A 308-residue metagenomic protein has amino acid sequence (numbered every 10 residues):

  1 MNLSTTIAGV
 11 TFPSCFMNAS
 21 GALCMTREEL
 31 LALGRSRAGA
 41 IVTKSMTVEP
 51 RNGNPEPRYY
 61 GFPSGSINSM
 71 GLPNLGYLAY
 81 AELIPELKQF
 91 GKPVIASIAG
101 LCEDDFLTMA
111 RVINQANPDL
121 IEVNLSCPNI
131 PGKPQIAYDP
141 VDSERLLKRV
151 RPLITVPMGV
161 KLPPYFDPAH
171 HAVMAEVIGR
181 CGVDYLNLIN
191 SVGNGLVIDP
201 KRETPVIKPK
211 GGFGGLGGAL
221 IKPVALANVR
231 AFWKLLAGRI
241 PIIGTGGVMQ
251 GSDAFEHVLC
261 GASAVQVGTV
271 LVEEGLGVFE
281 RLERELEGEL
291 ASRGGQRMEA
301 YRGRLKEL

Functional and structural regions predicted by a protein language model:
M1-V94, A99-L101, R281-L282: N-terminal capping/small domains of soluble enzymes
T11-M17, F90-A96, L153-P164, K234-T245: Short beta-strand/loop segments at the ligand-binding rim of alpha/beta enzyme cores
N18, I41, Y80, A96 (+6 more regions): Conserved, mostly hydrophobic/aromatic
R27-L33, D104-Q115, F166-C181, F232-G238 (+1 more regions): Catalytic cores of alpha/beta
T43-V48, E122-N129, Y185-G195, G247-V248 (+1 more regions): Glycine-rich phosphate-binding active-site loops on the catalytic face of alpha/beta enzymes
R51-S64, L196-F213, V258, T269-G295: C-terminal helical cap(s) of enzyme catalytic domains, especially alpha/beta-barrels
S66-I67, N74, P128-V141, G179-G238: Glycine/Thr-rich beta-alpha phosphate-binding loop at enzyme active sites
A219-I240, M249-L308: Alpha/beta catalytic cores of nucleotide-metabolism and tRNA/nucleoside-modifying enzymes
